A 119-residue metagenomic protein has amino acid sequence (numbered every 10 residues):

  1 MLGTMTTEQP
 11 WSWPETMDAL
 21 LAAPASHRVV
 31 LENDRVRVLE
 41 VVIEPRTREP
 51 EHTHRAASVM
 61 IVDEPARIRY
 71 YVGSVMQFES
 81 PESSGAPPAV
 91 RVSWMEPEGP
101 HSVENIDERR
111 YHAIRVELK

Functional and structural regions predicted by a protein language model:
M1-V41, R48-E51, Y70, Q77-E104 (+2 more regions): A short, N-terminal "cap"/entry segment at the start of jelly-roll beta-barrel domains of the cupin/DSBH fold
R55-V75: Glycine- and acidic-residue-biased ligand/ion/polar-headgroup-sensing regions
